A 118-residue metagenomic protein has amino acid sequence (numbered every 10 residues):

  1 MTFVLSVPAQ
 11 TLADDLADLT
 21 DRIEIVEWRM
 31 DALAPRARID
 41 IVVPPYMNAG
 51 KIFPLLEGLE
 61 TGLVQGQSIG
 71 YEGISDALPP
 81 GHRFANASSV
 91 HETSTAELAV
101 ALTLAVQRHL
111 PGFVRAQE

Functional and structural regions predicted by a protein language model:
M1-P44: N-terminal glycine-/charge-rich "phosphate-binding" loop or analogous flexible N-terminal tail
D40-Q117: Phosphate/diphosphate ligand-binding glycine-rich loop within oxidoreductases
